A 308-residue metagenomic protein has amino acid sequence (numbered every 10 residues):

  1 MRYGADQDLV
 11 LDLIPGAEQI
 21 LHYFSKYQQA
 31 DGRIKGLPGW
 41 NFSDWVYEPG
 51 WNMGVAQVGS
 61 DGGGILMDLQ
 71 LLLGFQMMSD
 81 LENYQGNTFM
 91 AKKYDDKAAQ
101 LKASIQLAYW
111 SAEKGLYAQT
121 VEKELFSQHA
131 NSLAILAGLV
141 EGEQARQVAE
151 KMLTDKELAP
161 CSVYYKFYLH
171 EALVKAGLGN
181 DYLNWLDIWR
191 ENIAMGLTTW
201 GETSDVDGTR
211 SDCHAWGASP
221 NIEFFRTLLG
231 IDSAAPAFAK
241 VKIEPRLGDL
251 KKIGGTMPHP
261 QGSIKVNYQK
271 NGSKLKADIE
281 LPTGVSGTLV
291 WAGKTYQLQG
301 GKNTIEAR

Functional and structural regions predicted by a protein language model:
M1-L9, Q70-T88, S132-G142, Y168-G177 (+1 more regions): Well-ordered alpha-helical scaffold segments within catalytic/enzyme domains
Y3-L66, E82-N131, F238: Active-site acid/base region of carbohydrate-active enzymes
D12-Q19, L66-D80, F89, K93-Q100 (+6 more regions): Generic recognition of stable, solvent-exposed alpha-helical segments in well-folded globular domains
I14-R33, D96-G115, V140-P160, G177-G196: Long, well-ordered core segments of solenoidal/helical folds
K26-G36, L107-L116, P160-K175, L197-T209 (+1 more regions): Charged/polar, low-hydrophobicity segments characteristic of intrinsically disordered regions and flexible loops
L37, T120, A137, H170 (+2 more regions): Generic beta-strand/beta-sheet core signal
N52-Q70, E113-N131, A137, A149-K166 (+1 more regions): Solvent-exposed loop and edge beta-strand segments that line ligand/cofactor-binding and catalytic clefts
D96, A103, N180-R308: Non-catalytic C-terminal accessory modules of carbohydrate-active enzymes
